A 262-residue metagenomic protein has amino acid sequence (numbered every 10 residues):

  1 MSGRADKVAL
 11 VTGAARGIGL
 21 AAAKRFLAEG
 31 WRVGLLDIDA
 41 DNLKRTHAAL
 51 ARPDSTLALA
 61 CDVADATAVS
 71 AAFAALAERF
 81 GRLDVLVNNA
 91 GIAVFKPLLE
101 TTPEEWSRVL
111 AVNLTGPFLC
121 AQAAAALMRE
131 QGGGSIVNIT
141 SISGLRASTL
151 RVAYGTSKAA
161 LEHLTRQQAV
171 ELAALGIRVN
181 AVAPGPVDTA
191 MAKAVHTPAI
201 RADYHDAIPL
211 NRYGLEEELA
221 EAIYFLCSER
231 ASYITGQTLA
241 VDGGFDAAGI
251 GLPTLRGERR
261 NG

Functional and structural regions predicted by a protein language model:
V87, A173, R178, I234-G236: Short, small/polar-rich loop/turn modules that mediate ligand/substrate recognition or access, typified
P97-L98, E105-L110, Y204: Substrate-binding pocket helix/loop in short-chain dehydrogenase/reductase
A121, S157, T165: Active-site helix of classical SDR
A126, V170-E171, S232: Alpha-helical segment proximal to the catalytic Tyr-Lys
S141: Residue(s) in the substrate-gating loop at a strand-loop-helix junction that position the organic substrate next
R146, T235-G262: Short C-terminal tail/terminal secondary-structure segment of NAD(P)H-dependent dehydrogenase/reductase domains
A181, A202-I234, V241-G243: C-terminal helical subdomain
